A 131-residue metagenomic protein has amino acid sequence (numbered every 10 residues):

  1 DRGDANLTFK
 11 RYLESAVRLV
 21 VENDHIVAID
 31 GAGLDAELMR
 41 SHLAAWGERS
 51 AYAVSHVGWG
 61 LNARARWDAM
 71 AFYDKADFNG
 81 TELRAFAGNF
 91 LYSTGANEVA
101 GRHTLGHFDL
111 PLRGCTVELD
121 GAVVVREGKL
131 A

Functional and structural regions predicted by a protein language model:
D1-A131: Metal/cofactor-centered catalytic core regions of large enzymes
